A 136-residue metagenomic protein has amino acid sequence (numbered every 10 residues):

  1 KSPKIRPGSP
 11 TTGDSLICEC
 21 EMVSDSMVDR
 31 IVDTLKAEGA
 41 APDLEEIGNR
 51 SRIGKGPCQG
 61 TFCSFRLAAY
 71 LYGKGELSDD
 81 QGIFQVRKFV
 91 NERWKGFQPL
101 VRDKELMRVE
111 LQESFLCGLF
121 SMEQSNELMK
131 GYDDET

Functional and structural regions predicted by a protein language model:
K1-T136: Helix-rich C-terminal "cap"/substrate-channel and partner-interaction subdomain that packs against the flavin-binding
